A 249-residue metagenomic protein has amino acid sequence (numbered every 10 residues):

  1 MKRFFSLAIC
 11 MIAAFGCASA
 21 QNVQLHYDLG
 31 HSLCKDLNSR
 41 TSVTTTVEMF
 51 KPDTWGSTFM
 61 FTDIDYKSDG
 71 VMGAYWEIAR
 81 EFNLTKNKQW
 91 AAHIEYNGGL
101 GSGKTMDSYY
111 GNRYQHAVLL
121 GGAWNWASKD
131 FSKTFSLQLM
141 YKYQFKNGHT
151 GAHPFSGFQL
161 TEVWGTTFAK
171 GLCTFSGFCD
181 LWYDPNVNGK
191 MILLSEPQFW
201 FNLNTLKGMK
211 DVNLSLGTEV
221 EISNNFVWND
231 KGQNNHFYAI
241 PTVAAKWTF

Functional and structural regions predicted by a protein language model:
M1-N22: Bacterial Sec-dependent N-terminal signal peptides
S19, W55-S57, N83-H93, W126-F135 (+2 more regions): Short loop/turn motifs that connect adjacent beta-strands in outer-membrane beta-barrel proteins
S19-K67: Short glycine/proline- and aromatic-enriched beta-strand/turn motifs that initiate or cap beta-hairpins
L25-L29, M60-I64, I94-G98, F135-Y143 (+2 more regions): Transmembrane beta-barrel strands of outer-membrane/channel proteins
L37-T41, Y66-G73, S102-T105, Y110-Y114 (+3 more regions): Solvent-exposed loop/turn segments connecting transmembrane beta-strands in outer-membrane beta-barrel proteins
V47, W76-I78, L120-G122, L160-E162 (+2 more regions): Membrane-embedded beta-strands of outer-membrane beta-barrel proteins, especially the hydrophobic/small aromatic
K142-S215, E221-N225, W247-F249: Outer-membrane beta-barrel transmembrane domain signature
F237-F249: Outer-membrane beta-barrel "beta-signal"
